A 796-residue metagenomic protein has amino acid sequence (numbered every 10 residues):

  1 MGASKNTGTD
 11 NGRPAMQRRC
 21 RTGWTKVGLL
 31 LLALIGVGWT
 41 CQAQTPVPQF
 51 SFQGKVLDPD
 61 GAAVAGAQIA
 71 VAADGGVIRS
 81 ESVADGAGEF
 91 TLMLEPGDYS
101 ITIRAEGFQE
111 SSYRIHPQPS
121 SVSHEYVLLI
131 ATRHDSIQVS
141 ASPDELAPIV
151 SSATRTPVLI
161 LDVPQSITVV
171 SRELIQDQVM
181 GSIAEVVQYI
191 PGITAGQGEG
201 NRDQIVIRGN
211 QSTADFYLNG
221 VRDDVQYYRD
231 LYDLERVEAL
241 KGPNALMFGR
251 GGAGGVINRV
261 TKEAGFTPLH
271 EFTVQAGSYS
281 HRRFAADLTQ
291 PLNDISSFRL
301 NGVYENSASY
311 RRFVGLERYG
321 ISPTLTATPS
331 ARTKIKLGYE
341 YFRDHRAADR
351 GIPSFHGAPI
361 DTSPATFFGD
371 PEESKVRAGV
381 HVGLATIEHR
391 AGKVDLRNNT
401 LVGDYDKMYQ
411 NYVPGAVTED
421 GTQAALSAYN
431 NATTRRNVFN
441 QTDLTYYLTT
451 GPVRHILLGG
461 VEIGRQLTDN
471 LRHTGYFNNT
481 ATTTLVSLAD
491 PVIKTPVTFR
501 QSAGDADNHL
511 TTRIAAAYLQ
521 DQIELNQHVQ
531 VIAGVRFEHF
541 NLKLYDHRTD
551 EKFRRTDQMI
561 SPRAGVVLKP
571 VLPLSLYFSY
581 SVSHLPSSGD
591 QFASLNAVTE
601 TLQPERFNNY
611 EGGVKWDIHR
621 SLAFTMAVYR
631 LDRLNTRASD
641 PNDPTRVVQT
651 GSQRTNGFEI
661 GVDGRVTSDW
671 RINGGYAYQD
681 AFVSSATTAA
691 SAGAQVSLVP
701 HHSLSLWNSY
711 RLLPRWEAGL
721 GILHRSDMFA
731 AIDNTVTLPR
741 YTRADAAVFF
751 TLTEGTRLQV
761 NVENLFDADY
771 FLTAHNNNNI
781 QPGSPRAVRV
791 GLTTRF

Functional and structural regions predicted by a protein language model:
D74, G86, P119-S121, R133-T267 (+1 more regions): Acidic, small-polar-rich N-terminal luminal/periplasmic segments of exported/outer-membrane proteins
Y232-E235, L246-P323, P329-T333, H381 (+1 more regions): Outer-membrane beta-barrel translocator/receptor signature
E305, S309, S322-E388, D404-R435 (+3 more regions): Acidic/polar loop-and-plug regions of large Gram-negative outer-membrane beta-barrel proteins
T328-S330, R435, R454-L458, E462-Q466 (+7 more regions): Structural signature of Gram-negative outer-membrane beta-barrels, strongest in the C-terminal barrel of TonB-dependent
R343-I360, L467-D469, N541, V567-E611 (+5 more regions): Surface-exposed extracellular loop regions of Gram-negative outer-membrane beta-barrel proteins, predominantly
T386-L401, Y405-V413, L576-Y577, P604-S684 (+1 more regions): Membrane-embedded beta-barrel scaffold of Gram-negative outer-membrane proteins
T433, L457, Y610, V696-F796: Conserved C-terminal beta-signal and adjacent last beta-strands/turns of outer-membrane beta-barrel proteins
R630-D632, Q649-I732, F766, R795: Gram-negative outer-membrane beta-barrel transporters
